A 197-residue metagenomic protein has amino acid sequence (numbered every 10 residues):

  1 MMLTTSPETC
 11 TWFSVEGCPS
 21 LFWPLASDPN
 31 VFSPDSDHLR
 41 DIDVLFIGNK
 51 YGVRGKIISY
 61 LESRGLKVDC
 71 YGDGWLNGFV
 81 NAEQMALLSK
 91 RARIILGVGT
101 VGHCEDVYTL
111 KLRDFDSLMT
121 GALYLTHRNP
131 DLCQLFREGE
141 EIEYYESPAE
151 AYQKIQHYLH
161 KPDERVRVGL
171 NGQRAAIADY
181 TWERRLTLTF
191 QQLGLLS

Functional and structural regions predicted by a protein language model:
M1-E138, E183, T187, L196: Nucleotide-sugar donor-binding catalytic core of glycosyltransferases
E83-Q84, E150, E164: Short acidic active-site motifs
F136, I155, G169: Short, flexible helix/strand-to-coil boundary loops that buttress conserved ligand/catalytic motifs in alpha/beta
I142-P148, Y158-P162: Conserved acidic donor-binding segment of nucleotide-sugar-dependent glycosyltransferases
A151, V168, R185-T189: Hydrophobic alpha-helical packing elements
Y158, A175, L188-L196: C-terminal alpha-helix
E164-A178: A short, well-ordered alpha-helix in the C-terminal region of glycosyltransferases
